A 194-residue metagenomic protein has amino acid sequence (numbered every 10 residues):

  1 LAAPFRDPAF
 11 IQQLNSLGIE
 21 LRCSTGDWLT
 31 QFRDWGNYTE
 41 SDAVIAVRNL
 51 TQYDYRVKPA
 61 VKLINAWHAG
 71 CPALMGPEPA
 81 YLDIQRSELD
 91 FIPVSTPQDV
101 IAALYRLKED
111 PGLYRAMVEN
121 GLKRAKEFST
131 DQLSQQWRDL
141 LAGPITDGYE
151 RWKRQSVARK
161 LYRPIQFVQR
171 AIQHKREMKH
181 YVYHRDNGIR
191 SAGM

Functional and structural regions predicted by a protein language model:
L1-E40: Conserved catalytic-core segment of nucleotide-activated headgroup transferases in glycan assembly
P4-P8, W28-L29, L50-Q52, A80-Y81 (+1 more regions): Short, solvent-exposed loop/turn segments at secondary-structure junctions
L21, A73-L74: Hydrophobic beta-strand scaffold residues
Q31-F32, Y38, D42-H68, M75-Q85: Nucleotide-sugar-dependent
N37, A103-L107, R124, L140: CheY-like receiver
V61, S95, F128: Residue-level signal for the nucleotide or nucleotide-sugar donor/cofactor binding architecture
S87-Q98, R106-P111: Conserved acidic donor-binding segment of nucleotide-sugar-dependent glycosyltransferases
L113-M194: C-terminal amphipathic helix plus adjacent low-complexity, charged tail appended to glycosyltransferase catalytic
